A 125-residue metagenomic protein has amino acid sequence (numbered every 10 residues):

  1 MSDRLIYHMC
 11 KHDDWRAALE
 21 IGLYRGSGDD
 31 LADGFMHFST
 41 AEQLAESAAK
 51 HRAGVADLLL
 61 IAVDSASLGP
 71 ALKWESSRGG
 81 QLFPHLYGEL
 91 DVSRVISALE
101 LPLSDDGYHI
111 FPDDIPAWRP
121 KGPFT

Functional and structural regions predicted by a protein language model:
M1-T125: Conserved, structured core segments of small domains
